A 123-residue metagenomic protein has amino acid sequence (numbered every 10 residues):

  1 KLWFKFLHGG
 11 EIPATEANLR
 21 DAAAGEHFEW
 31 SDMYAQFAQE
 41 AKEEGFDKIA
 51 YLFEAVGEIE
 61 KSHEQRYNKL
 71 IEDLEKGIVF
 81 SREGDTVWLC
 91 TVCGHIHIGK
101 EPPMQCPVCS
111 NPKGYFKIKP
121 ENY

Functional and structural regions predicted by a protein language model:
K1-Y123: Non-heme di-metal
